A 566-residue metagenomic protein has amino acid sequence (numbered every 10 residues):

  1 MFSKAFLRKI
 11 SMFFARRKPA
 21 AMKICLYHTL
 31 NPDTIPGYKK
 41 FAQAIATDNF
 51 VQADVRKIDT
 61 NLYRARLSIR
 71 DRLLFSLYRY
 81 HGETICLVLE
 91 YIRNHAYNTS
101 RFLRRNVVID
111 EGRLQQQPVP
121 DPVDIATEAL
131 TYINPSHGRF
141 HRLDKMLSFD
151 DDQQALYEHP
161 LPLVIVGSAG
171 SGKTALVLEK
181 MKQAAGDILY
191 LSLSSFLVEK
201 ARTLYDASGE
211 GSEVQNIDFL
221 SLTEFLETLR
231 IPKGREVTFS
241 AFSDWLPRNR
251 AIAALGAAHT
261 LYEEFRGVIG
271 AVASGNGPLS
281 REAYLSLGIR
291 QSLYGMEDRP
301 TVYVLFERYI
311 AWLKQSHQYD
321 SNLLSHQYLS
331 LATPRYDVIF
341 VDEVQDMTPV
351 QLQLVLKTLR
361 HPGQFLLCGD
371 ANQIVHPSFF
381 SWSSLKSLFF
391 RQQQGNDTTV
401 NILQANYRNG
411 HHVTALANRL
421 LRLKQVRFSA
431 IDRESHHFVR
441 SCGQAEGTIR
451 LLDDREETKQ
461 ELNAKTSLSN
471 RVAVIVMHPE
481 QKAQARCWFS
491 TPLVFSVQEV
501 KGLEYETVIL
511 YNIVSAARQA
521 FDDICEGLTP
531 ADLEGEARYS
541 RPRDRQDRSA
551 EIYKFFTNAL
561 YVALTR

Functional and structural regions predicted by a protein language model:
M1, Q215-N216, R235-Q318: Coupling/switch/interface segments within P-loop NTPase motor domains and analogous charged loops in nucleic-acid
M1-R72, L77-D144, L416: Basic, Lys/Arg-enriched alpha-helical interface segments
I35, Q153-Q154, R299, L352: Short functional linear motifs
H141-L161, S321: N-terminal pre-P-loop "Q-motif" helix
M146-F149, P162-D187, L193-G234, D298 (+2 more regions): Conserved helicase motor core of SF1/SF2 NTP-dependent helicases
L324: Glycine-rich, basic loop-to-helix element that forms the pyrophosphate-binding segment of sugar-nucleotide handling
